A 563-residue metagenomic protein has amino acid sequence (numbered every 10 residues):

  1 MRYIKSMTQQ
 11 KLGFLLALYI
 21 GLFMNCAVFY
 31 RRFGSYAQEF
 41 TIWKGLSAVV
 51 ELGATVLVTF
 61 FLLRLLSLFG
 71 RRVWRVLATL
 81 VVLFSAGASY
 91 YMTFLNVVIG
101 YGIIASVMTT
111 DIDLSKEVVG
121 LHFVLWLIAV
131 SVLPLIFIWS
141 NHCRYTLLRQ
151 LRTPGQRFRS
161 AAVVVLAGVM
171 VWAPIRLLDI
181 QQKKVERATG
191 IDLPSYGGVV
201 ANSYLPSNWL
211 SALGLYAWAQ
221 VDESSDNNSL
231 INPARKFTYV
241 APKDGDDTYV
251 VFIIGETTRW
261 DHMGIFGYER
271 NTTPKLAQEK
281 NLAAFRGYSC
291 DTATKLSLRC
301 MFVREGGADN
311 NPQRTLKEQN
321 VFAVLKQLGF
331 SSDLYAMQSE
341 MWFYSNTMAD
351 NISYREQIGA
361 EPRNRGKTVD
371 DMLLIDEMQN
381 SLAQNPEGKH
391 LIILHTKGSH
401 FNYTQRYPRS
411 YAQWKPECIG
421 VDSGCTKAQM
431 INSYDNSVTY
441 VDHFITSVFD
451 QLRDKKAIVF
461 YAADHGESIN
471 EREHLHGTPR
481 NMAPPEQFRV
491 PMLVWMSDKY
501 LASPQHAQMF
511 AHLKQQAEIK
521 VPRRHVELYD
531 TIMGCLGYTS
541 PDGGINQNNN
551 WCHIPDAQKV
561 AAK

Functional and structural regions predicted by a protein language model:
M1-Y196: Transmembrane and membrane-interface helices of multi-pass, inner-membrane envelope-modifying transferases
P174-I253, T257-I419, R489, R524-Q558: Active-site-proximal alpha/beta segments of enzymes that process anionic O-linked groups
I253-T258, I458-G466: DG-centered beta-turn motif at the end of beta-strands
M263, F449, E471: Active-site-flanking alpha-helical
G267-N271, A462-H506, I545: Histidine-centered active-site microenvironments of extracellular/periplasmic hydrolases and transferases
P312-Q319, A428-Y440, R480-F488, L501-I532 (+1 more regions): A short beta-strand-to-alpha-helix junction
D376-N380, E417-Y461, F488, V494 (+2 more regions): A long, amphipathic alpha-helix that forms part of the scaffold/cap immediately adjacent to metal-dependent active
A561-K563: Acidic, Ser/Thr-rich low-complexity intrinsically disordered segments
